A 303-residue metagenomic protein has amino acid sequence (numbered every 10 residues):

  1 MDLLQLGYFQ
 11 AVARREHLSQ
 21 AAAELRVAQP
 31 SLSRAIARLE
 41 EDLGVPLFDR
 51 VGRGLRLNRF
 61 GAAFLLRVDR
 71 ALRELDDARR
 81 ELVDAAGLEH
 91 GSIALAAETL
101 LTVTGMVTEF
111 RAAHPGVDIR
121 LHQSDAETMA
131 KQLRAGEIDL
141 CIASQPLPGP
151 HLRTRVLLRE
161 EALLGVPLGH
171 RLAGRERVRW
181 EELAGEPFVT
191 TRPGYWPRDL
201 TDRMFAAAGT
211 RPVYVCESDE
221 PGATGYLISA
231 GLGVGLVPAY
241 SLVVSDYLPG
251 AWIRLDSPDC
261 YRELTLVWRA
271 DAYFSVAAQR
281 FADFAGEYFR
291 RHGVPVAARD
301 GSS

Functional and structural regions predicted by a protein language model:
A11-A28: Short helix-boundary/capping micro-motifs
A37-L57: A short LG(V/I)-centered, amphipathic sequence patch enriched for acidic residue(s) preceding the LG motif
R79, D84-A86, A239-W252, S257-S303: C-terminal effector-binding regulatory domain of bacterial HTH transcription factors
L88-P150, S218: Central regulatory/effector-binding core of bacterial HTH transcription factors
G105, P187-A208, F274-D283, F289-R299: Secondary-structure junction motif
D125-A130, R134-I138, A143-S144, G194-I253: Hydrophobic hinge/microswitch elements
G149-A162, V166-F188: Flexible hinge/capping segments at coil-to-helix
G149-V156, E160, R175, G222-D271: Beta-alpha-beta core module
